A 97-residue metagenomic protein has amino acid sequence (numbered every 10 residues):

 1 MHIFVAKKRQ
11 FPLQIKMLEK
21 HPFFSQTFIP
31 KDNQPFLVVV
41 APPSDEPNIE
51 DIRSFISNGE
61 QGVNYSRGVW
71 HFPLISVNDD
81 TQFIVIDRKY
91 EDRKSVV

Functional and structural regions predicted by a protein language model:
M1-S54, N78, D87, D92-K94: Non-catalytic, conserved peripheral segments adjacent to functional cores
Q26, V63, T81: Residue-level detector of short, conserved catalytic/binding motifs and their immediate flanks
I56-F72: Conserved metal-binding segment of the jelly-roll/cupin
G68-I84: Ligand-binding loop in jelly-roll beta-barrel domains
